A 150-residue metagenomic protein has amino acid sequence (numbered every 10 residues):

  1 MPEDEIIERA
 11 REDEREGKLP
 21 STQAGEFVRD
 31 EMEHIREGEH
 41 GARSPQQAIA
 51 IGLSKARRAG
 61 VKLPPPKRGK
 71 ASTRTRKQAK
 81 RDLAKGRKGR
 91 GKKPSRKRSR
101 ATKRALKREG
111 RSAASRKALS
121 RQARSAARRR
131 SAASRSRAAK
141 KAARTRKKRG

Functional and structural regions predicted by a protein language model:
M1-G150: A charge-rich, low-complexity, intrinsically flexible signal that marks solvent-exposed coils, linkers, repeats
